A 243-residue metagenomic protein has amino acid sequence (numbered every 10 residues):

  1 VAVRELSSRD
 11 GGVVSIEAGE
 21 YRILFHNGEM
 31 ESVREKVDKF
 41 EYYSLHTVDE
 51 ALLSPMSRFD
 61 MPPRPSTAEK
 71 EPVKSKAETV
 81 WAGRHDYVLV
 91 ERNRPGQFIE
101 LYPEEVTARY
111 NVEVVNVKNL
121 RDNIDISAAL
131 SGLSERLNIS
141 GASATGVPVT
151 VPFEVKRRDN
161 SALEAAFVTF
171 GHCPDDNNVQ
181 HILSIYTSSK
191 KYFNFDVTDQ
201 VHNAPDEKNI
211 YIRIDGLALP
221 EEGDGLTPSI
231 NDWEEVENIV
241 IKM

Functional and structural regions predicted by a protein language model:
V1-V37, D122-D206: Tryptophan-paired
A2-E104: Short, low-hydrophobicity acidic/polar segments
V14, L101, A128, P228-N231 (+1 more regions): Preference for bulky hydrophobic residues occupying beta-strand positions in well-ordered beta-sheet regions
D49-R58, H202-P220: Low-complexity, Pro/Ser/Thr- and charge-rich linker/hinge segments at domain boundaries
E104-V115: A short, Gly/Thr-enriched small/hydrophobic beta-strand-prone motif that recurs across taxa
K208-M243: Hydrophobic, glycine-enriched assembly/anchoring segments
